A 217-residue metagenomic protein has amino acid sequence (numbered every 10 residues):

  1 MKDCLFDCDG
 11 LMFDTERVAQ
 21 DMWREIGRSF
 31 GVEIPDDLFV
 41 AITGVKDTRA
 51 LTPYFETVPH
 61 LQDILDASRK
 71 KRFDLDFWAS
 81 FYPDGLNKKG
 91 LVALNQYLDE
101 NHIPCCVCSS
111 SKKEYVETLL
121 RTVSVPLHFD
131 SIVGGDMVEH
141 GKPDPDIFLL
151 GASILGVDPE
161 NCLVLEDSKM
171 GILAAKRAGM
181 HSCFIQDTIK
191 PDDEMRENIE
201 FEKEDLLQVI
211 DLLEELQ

Functional and structural regions predicted by a protein language model:
M1-K2, Q96-D99, K112-K113, E117-Q217: Asp-based, Mg2+/Mn2+-dependent phosphohydrolase catalytic module
M1-V40: Active-site neighborhood of HAD-like aspartate-dependent phosphohydrolases
V18, K46, L86-G90, S111 (+2 more regions): Short beta->alpha linker loops
Q20, R24, D36, D47-T52 (+2 more regions): An amphipathic alpha-helix signature
I26-G27, K46-L61, L119, G151-A152: Helix-loop "lid/cap" segments that line or gate small-molecule binding pockets
S29-E33, T57-I64, S124-H128, G156-V157: Short helix-capping segments at alpha-helix termini
Y54-Q96, N101-I103: Metal-dependent phosphoesterase signature
